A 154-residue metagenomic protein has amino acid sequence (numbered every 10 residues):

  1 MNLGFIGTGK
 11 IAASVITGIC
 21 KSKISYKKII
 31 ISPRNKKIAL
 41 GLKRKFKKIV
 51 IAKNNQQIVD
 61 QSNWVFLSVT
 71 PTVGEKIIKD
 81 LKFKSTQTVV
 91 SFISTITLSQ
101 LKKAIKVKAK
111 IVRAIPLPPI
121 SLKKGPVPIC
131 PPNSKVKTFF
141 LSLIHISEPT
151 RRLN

Functional and structural regions predicted by a protein language model:
M1-F46, I51-K53, Q57, K124: NAD(P)+-binding Rossmann beta1-loop-alpha1 motif at the extreme N-terminus of oxidoreductases
I16-T17, E75, K102, K137: Predominant activation on well-ordered alpha-helical scaffold segments within soluble catalytic domains
K36-G41, S99, S134-V136: Short, charged/polar "capping" segments at the starts of alpha-helices and the immediately preceding loops
I38, F46-I49, N55-D60, W64-I129: Rossmann-like NAD(P)(H) cofactor-binding subdomain of soluble oxidoreductases
G125, K135, R151: Conserved catalytic/acceptor-binding region of the Class I
F139-S142: Short amphipathic alpha-helices in soluble, non-transmembrane regions that often serve as interface/regulatory elements
I144-N154: Single conserved hydrophobic/aromatic residue that forms the stacking wall/gate of nucleotide- or nucleobase-binding
